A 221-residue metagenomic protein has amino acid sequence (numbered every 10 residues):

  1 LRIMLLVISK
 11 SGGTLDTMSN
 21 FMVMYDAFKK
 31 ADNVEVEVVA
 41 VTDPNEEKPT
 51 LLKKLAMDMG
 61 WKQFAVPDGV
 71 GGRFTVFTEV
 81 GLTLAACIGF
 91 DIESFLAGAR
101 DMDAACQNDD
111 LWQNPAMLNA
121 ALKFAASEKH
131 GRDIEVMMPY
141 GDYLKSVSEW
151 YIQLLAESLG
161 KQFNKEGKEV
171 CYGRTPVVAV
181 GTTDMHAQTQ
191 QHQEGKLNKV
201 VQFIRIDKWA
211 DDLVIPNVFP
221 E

Functional and structural regions predicted by a protein language model:
L1-D109: Glycine-rich phosphate-binding loops that contact phosphosugars or nucleotide phosphates
F90-L96, A104-E221: Acidic catalytic cores of enzymes that act on phosphate-bearing nucleotides/polynucleotides
